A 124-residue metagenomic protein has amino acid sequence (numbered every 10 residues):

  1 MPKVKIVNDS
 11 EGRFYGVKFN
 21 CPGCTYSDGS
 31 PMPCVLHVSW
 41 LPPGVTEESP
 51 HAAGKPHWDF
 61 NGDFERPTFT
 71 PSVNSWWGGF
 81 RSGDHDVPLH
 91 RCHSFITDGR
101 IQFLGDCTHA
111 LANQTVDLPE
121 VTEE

Functional and structural regions predicted by a protein language model:
M1-N20, Y26-E124: A short Gly-Trp-Pro
